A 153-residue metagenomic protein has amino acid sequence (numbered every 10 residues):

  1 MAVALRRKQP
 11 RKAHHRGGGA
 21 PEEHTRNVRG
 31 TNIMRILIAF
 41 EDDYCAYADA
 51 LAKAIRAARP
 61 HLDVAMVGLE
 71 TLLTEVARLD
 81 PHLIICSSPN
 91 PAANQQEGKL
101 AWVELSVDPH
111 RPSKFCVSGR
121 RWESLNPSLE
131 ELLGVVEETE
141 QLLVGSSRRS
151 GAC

Functional and structural regions predicted by a protein language model:
L5-R11, H15, R148-C153: C-terminal output/effector regions of signal-responsive regulators
G19-I33: Short, Lys/Arg-enriched N-terminal segments with co-localized hydrophobic residues within the first ~10-30 amino acids
I33-L69: Short, charged N-terminal beta->alpha structural module
P60, E75-I85: Proline-aspartate-enriched helix->loop->beta-strand connector
V64-M66, H82-S87, W102-E104: Short, hydrophobic beta-strand segments that form beta-sheet elements in well-ordered domains
L69-E70, C86-A92, V107-H110: Short, polar loop motifs at secondary-structure junctions
V76-R78, A92-K99, P112-C116: Short loop/helix-cap segments at secondary-structure boundaries that form the rim of catalytic
L100-C153: Ser/Thr/Gly-rich flexible loops in soluble cytosolic domains mediating phosphotransfer, phosphorylation
